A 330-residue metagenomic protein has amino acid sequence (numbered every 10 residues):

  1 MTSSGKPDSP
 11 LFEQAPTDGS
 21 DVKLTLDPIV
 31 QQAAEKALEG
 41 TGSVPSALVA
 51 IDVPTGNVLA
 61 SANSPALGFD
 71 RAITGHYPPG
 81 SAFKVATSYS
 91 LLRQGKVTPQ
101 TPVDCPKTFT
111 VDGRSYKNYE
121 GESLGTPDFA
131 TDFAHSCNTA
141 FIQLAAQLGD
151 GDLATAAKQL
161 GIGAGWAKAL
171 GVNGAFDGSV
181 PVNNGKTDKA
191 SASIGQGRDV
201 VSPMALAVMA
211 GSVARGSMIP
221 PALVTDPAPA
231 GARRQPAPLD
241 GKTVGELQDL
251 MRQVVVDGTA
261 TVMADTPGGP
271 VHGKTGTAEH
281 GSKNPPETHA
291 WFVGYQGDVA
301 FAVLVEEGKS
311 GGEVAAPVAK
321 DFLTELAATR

Functional and structural regions predicted by a protein language model:
M1-A47, H289: Extracytoplasmic/periplasmic proteins that interact with beta-lactams or build/remodel peptidoglycan
T2, S9, S46, D52-G75 (+4 more regions): Beta-lactam-recognizing serine transpeptidase/beta-lactamase-like catalytic domain environment
I29, A82, A205: Residue-level recognition of oxygen-bearing side chains
E39-T41, G211, P317-K320: Short, solvent-exposed amphipathic alpha-helical segments in soluble enzyme and RNA/protein-processing domains
G80-Y89: Active/ligand-binding-proximal structured segments within catalytic/core domains that scaffold catalytic residues
A315-R330: Surface-exposed amphipathic alpha-helical segments
